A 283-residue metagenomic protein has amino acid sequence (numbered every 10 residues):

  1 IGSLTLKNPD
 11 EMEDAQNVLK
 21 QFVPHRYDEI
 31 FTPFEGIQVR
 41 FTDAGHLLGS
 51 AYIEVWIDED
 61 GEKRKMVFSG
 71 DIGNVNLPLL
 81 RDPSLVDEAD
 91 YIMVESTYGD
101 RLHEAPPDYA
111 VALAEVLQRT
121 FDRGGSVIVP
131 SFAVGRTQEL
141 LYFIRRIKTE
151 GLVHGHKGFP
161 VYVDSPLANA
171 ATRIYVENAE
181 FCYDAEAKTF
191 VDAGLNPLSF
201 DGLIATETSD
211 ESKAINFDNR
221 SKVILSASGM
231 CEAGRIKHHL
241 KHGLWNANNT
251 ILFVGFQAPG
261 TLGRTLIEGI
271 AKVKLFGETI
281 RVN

Functional and structural regions predicted by a protein language model:
I1-E139, R145-H156: His/Asp/Glu-rich metal-coordinating catalytic cores of metallo-dependent phosphodiesterases/hydrolases acting on
M12, G260, I267-G269: Low-complexity, intrinsically disordered regions enriched in charged/polar residues
G61, K188, G277-E278: Intrinsic-disorder/low-complexity loop/linker signature
K65-M66, S96-L102, N196-F200, S221-A227 (+1 more regions): Short, basic, glycine/proline-bearing loop/turn elements
V116-R264, K274: Hard-cation-handling environments
L266, V273-N283: Generic long, charged, amphipathic alpha-helical segments
